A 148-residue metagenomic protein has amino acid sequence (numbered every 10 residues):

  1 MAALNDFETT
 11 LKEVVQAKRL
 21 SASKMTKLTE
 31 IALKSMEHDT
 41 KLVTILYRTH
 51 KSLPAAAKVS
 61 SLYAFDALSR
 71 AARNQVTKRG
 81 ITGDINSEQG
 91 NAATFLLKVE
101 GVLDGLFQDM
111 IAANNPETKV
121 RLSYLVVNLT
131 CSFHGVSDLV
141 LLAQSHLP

Functional and structural regions predicted by a protein language model:
M1-P148: Eukaryote-specific intrinsically disordered, low-complexity regulatory regions enriched for Ser/Thr/Pro/Gln
